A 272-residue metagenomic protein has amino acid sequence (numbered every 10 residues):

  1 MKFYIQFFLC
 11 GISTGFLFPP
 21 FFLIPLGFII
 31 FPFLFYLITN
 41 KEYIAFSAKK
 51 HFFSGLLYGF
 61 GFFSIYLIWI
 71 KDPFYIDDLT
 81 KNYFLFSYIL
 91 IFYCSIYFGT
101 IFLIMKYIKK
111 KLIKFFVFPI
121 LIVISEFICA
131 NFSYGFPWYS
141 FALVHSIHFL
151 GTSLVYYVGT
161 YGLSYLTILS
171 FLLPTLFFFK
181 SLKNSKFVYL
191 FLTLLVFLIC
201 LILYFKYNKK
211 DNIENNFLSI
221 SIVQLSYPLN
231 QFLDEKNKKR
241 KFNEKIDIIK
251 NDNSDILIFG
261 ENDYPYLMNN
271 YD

Functional and structural regions predicted by a protein language model:
M1-Y207: Membrane-embedded alpha-helical bundles of multi-pass enzymes that act on lipidic or dolichyl-linked glycan substrates
K206-D272: Soluble catalytic regions of membrane-associated enzymes that act on cell-envelope and secretory-pathway components
